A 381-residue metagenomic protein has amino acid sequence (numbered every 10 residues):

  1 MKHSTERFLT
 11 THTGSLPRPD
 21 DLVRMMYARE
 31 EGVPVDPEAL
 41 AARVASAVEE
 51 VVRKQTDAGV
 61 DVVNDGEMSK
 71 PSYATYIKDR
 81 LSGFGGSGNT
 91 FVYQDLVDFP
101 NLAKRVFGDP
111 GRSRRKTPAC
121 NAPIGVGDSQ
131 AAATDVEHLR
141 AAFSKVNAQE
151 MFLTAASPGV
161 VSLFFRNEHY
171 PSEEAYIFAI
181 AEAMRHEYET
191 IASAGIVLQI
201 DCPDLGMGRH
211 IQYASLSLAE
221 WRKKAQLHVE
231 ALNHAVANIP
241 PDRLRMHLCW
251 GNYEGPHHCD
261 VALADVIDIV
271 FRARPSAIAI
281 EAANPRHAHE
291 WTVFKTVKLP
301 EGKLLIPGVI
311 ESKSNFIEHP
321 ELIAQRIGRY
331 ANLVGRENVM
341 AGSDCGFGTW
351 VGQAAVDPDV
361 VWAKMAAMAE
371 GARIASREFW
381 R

Functional and structural regions predicted by a protein language model:
M1-R381: Domain-level signal for soluble alpha/beta catalytic cores
